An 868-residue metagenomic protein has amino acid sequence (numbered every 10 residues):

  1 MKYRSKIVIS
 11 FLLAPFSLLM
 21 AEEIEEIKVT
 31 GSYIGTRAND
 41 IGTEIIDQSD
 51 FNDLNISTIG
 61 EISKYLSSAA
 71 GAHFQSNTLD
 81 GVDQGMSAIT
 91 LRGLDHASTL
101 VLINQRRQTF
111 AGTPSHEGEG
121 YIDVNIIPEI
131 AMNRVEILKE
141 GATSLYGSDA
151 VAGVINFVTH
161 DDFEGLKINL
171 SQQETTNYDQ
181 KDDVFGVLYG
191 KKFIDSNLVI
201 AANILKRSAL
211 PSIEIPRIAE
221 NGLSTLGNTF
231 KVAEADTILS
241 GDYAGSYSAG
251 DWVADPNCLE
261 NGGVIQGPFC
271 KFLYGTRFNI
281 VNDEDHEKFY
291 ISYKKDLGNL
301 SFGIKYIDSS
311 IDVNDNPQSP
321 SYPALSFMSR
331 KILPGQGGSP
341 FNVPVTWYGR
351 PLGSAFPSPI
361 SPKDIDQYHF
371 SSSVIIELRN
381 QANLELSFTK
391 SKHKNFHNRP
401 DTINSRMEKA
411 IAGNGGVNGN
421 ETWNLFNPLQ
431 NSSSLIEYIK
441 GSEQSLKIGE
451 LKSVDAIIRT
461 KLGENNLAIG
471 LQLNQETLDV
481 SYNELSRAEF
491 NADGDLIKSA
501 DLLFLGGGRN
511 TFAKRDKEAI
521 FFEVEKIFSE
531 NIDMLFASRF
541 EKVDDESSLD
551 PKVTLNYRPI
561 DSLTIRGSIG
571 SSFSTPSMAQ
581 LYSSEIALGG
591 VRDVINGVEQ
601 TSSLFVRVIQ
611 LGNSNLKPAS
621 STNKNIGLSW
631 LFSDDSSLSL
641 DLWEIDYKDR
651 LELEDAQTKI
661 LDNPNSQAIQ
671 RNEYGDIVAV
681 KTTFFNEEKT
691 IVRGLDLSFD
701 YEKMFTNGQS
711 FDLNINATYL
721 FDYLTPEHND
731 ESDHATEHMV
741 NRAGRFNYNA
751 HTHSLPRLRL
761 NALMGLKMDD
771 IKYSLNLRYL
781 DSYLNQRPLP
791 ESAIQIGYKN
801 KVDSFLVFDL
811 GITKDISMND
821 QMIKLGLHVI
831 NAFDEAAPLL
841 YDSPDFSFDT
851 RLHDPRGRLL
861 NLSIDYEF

Functional and structural regions predicted by a protein language model:
E26-L54, A111-H116: N-terminal periplasmic "start-of-domain" segments of outer-membrane beta-barrel proteins
I59-I62, L66, S87-T90, I122-N125 (+2 more regions): N-terminal periplasmic accessory domains that precede and gate Gram-negative outer-membrane beta-barrel machines
K64-R107: Extracytoplasmic beta-strand/coil segments of soluble accessory domains associated with Gram-negative outer-membrane
R106-K139: Short acidic/polar hinge/loop motifs at secondary-structure boundaries that mediate gating or recognition
H116, N221, P256-N282, S301-K517 (+5 more regions): Surface-exposed, low-complexity loop segments enriched in small/polar and acidic residues
Q172-T176, F193, I204-S208, L297 (+16 more regions): Transmembrane beta-strands of outer-membrane beta-barrel pores
N531-D533, S637, L642-R787: Gram-negative outer-membrane beta-barrel transporters
F721, R778-P790, K814-F868: C-terminal beta-signal and adjacent terminal beta-strands/loops of Gram-negative outer-membrane beta-barrel proteins
